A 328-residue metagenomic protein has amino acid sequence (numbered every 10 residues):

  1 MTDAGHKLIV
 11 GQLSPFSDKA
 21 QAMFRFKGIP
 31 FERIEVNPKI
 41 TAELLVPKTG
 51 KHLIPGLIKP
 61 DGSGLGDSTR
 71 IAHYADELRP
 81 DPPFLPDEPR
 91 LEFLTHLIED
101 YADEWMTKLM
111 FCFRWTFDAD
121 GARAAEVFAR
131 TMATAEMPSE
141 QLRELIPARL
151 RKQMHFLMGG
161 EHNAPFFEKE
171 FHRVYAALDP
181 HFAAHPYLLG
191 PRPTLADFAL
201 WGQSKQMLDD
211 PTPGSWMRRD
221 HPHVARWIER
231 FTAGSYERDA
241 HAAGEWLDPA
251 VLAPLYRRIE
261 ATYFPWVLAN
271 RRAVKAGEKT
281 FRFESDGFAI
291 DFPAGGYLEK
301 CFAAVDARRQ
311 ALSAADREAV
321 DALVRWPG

Functional and structural regions predicted by a protein language model:
M1-E140, L188, L208, R258-G328: GST-like domain detector, emphasizing the conserved glutathione-binding G-site in the N-terminal thioredoxin-like
A72, D76, H96-E99, Y175 (+2 more regions): Non-transmembrane alpha-helical segments in soluble domains of secreted/periplasmic/extracellular proteins
R90, L94-I98, F166-R173, A177 (+1 more regions): A non-catalytic, amphipathic alpha-helix used as a structural packing/dimerization or gating element in enzyme scaffolds
D120-E168: Divalent-metal (Mg2+/Mn2+/Ca2+)-assisted nucleotide/phosphate chemistry catalytic cores
M154-L188: Short N-terminal edge-element motif at the start of the domain
L188-L208: GST superfamily/GST-like fold recognition
Q203-E237: Short His-centered aromatic/hydrophobic patch
A243-F264: Small-residue-rich helix-loop
